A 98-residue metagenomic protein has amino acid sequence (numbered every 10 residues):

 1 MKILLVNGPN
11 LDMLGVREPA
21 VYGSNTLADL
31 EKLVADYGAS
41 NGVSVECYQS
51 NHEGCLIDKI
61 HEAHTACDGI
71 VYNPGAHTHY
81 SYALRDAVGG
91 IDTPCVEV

Functional and structural regions predicted by a protein language model:
M1-L4: Extreme N-terminal starter segment of soluble prokaryotic enzymes
P9-L11, G75-T78: Short glycine-rich anion-binding loops that position phosphate/pyrophosphate groups of nucleotides and phosphorylated
L14-A28: Glycine- and acidic-residue-enriched helix-capping/strand-helix junction motifs
V16-R17, H77-L84: Glycine/threonine-rich flexible loop motifs
E46-G54: Short beta->alpha junction loops
C55-K59, Y80: Short acidic active-site motifs
A63-I70: Short acidic/histidine-rich motifs immediately flanking catalytic phosphotransfer sites in two-component signaling
G90-V98: Short, acidic/small-residue loops that bind anionic groups at enzyme active sites
